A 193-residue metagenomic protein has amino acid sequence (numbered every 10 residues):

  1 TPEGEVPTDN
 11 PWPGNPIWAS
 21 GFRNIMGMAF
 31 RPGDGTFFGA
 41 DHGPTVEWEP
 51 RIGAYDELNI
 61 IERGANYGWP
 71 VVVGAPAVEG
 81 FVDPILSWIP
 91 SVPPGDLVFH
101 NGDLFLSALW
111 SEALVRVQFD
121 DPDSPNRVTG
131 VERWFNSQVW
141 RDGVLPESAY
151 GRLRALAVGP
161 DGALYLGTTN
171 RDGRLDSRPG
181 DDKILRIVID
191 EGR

Functional and structural regions predicted by a protein language model:
T1-G151, D161, Y165, G173-K183 (+1 more regions): Beta-propeller domain segments
